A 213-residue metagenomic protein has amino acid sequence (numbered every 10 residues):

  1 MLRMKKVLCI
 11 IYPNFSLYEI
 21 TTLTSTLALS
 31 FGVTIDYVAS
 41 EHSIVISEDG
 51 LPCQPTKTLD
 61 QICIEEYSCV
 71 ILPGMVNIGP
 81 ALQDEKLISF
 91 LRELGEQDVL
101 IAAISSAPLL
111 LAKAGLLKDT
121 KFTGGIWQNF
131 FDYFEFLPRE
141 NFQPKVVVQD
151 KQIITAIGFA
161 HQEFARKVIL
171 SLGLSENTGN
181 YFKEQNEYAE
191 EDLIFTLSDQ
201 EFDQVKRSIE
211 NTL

Functional and structural regions predicted by a protein language model:
M1-R3: Short, Lys/Arg-enriched N-terminal segments with co-localized hydrophobic residues within the first ~10-30 amino acids
K6-C9, F15, S25, L29-E41 (+2 more regions): Active-site-adjacent pocket-lining segments in enzyme domains
F15-I20, I46: Short N-terminal binding/cap micro-motifs at the start of the first secondary-structure element
S43, S47-G50, G115: Glycine-centered flexibility motif
D49-K57: Short gly/ser/thr-rich secondary-structure transition/capping motifs
